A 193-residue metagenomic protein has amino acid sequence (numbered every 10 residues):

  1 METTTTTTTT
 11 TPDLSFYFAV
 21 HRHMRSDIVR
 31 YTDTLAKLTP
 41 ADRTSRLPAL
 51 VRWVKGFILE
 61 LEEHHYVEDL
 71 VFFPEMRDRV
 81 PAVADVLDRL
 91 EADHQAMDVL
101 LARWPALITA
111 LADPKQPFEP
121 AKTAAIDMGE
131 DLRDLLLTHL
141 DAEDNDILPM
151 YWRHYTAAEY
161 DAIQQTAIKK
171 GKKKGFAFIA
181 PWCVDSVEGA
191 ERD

Functional and structural regions predicted by a protein language model:
M1-D193: Small-residue-biased structural context
